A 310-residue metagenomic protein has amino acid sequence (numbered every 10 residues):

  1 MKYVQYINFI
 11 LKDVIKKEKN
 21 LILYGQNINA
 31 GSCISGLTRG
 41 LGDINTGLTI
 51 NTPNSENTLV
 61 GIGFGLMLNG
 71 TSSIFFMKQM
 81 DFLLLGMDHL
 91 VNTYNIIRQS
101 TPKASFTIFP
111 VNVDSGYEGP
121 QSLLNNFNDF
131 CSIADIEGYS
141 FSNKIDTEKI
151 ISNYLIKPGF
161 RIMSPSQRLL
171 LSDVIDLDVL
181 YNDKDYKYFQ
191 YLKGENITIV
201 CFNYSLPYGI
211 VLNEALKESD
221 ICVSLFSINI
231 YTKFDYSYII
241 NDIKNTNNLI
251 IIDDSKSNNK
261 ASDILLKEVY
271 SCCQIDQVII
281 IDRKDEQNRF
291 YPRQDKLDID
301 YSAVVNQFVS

Functional and structural regions predicted by a protein language model:
M1-P165, L169, V179-Y181, D295-S302: Thiamine diphosphate
Y6, N27-I28, I34-N45, E56-L59 (+2 more regions): Thiamine diphosphate
